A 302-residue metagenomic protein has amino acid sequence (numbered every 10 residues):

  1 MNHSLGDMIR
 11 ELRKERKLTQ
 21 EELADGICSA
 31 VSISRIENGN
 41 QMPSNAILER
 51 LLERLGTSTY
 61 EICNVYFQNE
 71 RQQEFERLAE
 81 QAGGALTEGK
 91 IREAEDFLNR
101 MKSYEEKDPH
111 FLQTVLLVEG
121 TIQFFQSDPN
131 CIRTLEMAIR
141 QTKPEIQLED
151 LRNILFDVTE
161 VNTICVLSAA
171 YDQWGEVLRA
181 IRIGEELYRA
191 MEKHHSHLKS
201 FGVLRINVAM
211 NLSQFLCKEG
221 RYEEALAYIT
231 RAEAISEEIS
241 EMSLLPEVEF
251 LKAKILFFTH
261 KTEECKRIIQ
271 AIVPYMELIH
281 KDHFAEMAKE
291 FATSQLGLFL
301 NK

Functional and structural regions predicted by a protein language model:
M1-E15: A short, Lys/Arg-rich alpha-helix, primarily the initiator
R16-R35: Short alpha-helical DNA-recognition segment
C28, Y66-E70, E106-K107, L155 (+4 more regions): Structural signature of alpha-solenoid helical repeat scaffolds
A46-I62: DNA major-groove recognition helix of helix-turn-helix/homeodomain DNA-binding modules
Q73, F111, N130, R152-N162 (+7 more regions): Structural signature of alpha-solenoid helical repeat junctions
E76, E80, F111-V118, I122 (+5 more regions): "A position-specific structural signal for the A-helix of alpha-solenoid helical repeats
E95-Y104, E136-E149, R182-S196, I229-E241 (+1 more regions): Amphipathic alpha-helical segments of tetratricopeptide repeats
